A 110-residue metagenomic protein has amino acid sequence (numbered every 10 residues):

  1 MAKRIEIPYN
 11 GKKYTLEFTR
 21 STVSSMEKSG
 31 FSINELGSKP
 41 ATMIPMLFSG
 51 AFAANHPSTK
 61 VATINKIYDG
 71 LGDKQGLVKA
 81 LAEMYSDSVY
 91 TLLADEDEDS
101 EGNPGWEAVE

Functional and structural regions predicted by a protein language model:
M1-Y9, F31-N34, S38, T42 (+1 more regions): Charged interaction scaffolds used for protein-protein
Y14-L16: Short, isolated positions in well-ordered beta-strands
T19: Residue-level signal for threonine
V23-S29: Short active-site loop/helix that positions an aromatic residue
A53-H56: Extended, low-hydrophobicity segments enriched in charged/polar residues
